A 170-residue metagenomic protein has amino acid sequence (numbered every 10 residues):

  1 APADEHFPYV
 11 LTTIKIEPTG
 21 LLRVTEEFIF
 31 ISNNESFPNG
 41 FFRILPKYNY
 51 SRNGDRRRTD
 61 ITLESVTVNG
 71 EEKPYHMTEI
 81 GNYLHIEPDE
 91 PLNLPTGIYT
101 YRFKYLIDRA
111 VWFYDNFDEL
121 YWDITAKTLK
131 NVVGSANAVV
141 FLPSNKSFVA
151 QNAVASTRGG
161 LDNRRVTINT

Functional and structural regions predicted by a protein language model:
A1-T170: Lumenal/extracellular ectodomains and adaptor appendage modules of the eukaryotic vesicle/secretory system
